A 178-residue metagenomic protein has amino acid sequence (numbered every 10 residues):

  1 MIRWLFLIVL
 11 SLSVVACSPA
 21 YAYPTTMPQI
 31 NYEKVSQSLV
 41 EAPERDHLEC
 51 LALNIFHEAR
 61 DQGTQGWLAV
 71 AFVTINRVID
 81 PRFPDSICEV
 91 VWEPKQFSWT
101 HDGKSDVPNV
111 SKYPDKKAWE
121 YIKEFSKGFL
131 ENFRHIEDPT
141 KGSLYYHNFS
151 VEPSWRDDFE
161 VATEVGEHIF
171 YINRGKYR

Functional and structural regions predicted by a protein language model:
M1-R3: N-terminal hydrophobic targeting signals that begin at the initiator methionine
L5-V15: Bacterial N-terminal signal peptides
S18-R178: Bacterial extracytoplasmic/cell-wall-associated proteins, especially those involved in peptidoglycan
